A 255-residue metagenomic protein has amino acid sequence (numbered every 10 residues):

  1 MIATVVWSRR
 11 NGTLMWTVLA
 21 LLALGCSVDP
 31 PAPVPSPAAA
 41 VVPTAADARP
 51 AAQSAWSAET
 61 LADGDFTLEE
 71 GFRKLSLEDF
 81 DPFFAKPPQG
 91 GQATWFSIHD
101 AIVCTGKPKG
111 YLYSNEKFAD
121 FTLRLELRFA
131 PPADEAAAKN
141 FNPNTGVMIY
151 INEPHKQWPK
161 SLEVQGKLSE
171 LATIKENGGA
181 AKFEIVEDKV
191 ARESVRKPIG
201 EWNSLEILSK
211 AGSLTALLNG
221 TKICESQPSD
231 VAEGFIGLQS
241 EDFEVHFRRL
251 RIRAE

Functional and structural regions predicted by a protein language model:
M1-R10: N-terminal secretory signal peptides that target proteins for export/translocation
G12, P33-S36: Cytosolic linker/terminal segments flanking nucleotidyl-cyclase catalytic modules
G12-L24: Bacterial N-terminal signal peptides
C26-P30, P37-E255: Carbohydrate-interacting regions of secretory-pathway proteins
